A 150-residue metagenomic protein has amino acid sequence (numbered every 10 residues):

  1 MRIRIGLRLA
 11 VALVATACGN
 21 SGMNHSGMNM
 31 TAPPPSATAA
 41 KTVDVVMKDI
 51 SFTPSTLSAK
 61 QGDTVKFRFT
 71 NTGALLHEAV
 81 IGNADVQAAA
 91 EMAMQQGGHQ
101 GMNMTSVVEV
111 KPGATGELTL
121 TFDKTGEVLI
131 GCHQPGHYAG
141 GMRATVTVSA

Functional and structural regions predicted by a protein language model:
M1-L7: Bacterial N-terminal signal peptides that target proteins for export
V14-A17: C-terminal motif of bacterial Sec signal peptides marking the signal peptidase cleavage site
G19-G22, M104-A150: Extracellular/periplasmic metallocenter environments
G22-T42, M92-M94: Low-complexity, Pro/Thr/Ser/Glu-rich flexible segments characteristic of extracytoplasmic/periplasmic regions
A37-V65: N-terminal edge beta-strand
F69-N71: Asparagine-centered strand-capping/turn motif at beta-strand->loop junctions
E78-G82: Beta-strand signatures of extracellular beta-sandwich domains
D85-Q96: Short aromatic-acidic-glycine turn motif
